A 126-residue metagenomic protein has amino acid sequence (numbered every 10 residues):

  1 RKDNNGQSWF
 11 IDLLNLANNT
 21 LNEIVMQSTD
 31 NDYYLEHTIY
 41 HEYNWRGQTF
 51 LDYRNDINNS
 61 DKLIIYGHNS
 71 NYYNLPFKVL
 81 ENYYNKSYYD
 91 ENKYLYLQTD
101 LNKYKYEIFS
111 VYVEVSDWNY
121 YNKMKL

Functional and structural regions predicted by a protein language model:
R1-L126: Solvent-exposed, non-transmembrane regions of membrane-associated and secreted proteins
